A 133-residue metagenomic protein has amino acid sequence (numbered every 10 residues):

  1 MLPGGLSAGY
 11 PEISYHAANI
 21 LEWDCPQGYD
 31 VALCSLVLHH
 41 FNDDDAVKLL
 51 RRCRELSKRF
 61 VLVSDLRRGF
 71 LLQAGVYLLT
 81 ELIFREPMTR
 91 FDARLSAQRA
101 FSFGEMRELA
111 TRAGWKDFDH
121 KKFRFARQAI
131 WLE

Functional and structural regions predicted by a protein language model:
M1-W23: Class I SAM-dependent methyltransferase SAM/SAH-binding core
Y10, S57-K58, W115: A structural motif
E22-Q27, D43: Short conserved loop adjoining the S-adenosyl-L-methionine
L33-C34: A conserved beta-strand element that flanks and buttresses the S-adenosyl-L-methionine
V37: Hydrophobic adenine-recognition pocket in adenosine-nucleotide-binding enzymes
L50-R68: Conserved beta-strand signature within the Rossmann-like core of class I S-adenosyl-L-methionine
L66-W115, D119: C-terminal alpha-helical "lid/dimerization" subdomain adjacent to the S-adenosyl-L-methionine
R124-E133: C-terminal lobe and adjacent flexible extensions of AdoMet/dcAdoMet transferase-like proteins
